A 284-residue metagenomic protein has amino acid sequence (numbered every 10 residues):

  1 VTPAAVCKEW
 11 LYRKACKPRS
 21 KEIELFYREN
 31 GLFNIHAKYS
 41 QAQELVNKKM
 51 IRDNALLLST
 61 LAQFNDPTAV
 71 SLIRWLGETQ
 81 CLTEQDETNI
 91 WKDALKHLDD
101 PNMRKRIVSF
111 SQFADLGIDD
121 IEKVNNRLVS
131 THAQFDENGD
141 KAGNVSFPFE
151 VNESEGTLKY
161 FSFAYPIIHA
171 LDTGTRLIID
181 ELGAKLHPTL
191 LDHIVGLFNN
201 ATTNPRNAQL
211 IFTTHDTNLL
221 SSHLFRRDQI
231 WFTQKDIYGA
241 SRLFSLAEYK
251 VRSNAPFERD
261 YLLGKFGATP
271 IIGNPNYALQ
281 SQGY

Functional and structural regions predicted by a protein language model:
T2-C16, L32-K38, R127-A133, D140-G143 (+1 more regions): Short, well-ordered strand-loop elements centered on a beta-strand within folded domains, enriched for acidic residues
T2-K123: Electropositive, glycine-dotted interaction segments that contact anionic polymers or phosphate-rich ligands
E9-L11, L57, L72, A164 (+4 more regions): Broad hydrophobic/π-residue packing in well-ordered secondary structure
K49-F64, R106-A114, K141-E150, G183-K185 (+2 more regions): Short charge-dense sequence patches
S59, E122-V124, V129-T131, W231-Q234 (+1 more regions): Residues in well-ordered beta-strands of folded domains
G77-L177, E248: Conserved NTPase motor "head" modules and their coupling/switch loops across ABC/AAA+ ATPases, GTPases, and GHKL ATPases
S109, F113, L262-Y284: Feature primarily recognizes SF3-like P-loop helicase cores of small DNA viruses
E137-I271: Switch/communication elements of ASCE P-loop NTPase nucleotide-binding domains
